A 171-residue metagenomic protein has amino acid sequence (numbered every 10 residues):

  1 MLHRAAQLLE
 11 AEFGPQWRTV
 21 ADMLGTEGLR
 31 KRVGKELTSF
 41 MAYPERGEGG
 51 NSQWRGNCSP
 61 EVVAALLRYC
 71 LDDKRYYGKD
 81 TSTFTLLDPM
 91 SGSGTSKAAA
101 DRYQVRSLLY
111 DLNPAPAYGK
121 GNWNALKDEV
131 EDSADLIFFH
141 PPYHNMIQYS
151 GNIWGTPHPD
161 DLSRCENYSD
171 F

Functional and structural regions predicted by a protein language model:
M1-F171: Class I S-adenosyl-L-methionine-dependent methyltransferase catalytic core
